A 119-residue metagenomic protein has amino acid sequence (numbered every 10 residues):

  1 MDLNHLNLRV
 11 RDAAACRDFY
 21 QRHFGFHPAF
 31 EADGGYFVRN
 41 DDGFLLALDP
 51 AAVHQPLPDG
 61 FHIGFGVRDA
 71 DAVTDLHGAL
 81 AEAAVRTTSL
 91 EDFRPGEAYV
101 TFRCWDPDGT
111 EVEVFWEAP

Functional and structural regions predicted by a protein language model:
M1-R17, I63, A118-P119: N-terminal beta-strand motif that seeds the catalytic metal site of vicinal oxygen chelate
L6, Y36, T101-F102: Generic short beta-strand
A14-F24, F102: Conserved active-site alpha-helix within GNAT-family acetyltransferase domains
G25-E31, R86-L90: Short secondary-structure junctions
H27-D59, E111-W116: Conserved short beta-strand elements that form part of the metal-binding/catalytic scaffold of enzyme active sites
L45, G64, T101-F102: Short hydrophobic/aromatic beta-strand element in the GNAT-like acyltransferase core that lines or flanks the acyl-donor
D71-G78: Short amphipathic alpha-helices within nucleic acid-binding modules
G78, E82-P119: Vicinal oxygen chelate
